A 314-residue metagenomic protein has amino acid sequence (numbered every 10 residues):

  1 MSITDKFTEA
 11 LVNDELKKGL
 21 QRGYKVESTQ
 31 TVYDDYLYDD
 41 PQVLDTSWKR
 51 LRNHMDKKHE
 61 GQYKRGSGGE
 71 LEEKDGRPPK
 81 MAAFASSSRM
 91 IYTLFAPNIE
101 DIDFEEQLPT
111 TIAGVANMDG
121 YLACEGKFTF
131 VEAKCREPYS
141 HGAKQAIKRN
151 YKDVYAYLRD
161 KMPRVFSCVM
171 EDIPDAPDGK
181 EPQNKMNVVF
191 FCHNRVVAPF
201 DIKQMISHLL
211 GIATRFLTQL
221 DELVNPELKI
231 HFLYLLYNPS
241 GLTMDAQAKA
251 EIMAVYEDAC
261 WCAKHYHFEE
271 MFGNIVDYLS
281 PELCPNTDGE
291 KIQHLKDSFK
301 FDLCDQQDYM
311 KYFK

Functional and structural regions predicted by a protein language model:
M1-K314: Charged, terminal alpha-helix-loop-beta segments that serve as non-catalytic nucleic-acid engagement and/or assembly
